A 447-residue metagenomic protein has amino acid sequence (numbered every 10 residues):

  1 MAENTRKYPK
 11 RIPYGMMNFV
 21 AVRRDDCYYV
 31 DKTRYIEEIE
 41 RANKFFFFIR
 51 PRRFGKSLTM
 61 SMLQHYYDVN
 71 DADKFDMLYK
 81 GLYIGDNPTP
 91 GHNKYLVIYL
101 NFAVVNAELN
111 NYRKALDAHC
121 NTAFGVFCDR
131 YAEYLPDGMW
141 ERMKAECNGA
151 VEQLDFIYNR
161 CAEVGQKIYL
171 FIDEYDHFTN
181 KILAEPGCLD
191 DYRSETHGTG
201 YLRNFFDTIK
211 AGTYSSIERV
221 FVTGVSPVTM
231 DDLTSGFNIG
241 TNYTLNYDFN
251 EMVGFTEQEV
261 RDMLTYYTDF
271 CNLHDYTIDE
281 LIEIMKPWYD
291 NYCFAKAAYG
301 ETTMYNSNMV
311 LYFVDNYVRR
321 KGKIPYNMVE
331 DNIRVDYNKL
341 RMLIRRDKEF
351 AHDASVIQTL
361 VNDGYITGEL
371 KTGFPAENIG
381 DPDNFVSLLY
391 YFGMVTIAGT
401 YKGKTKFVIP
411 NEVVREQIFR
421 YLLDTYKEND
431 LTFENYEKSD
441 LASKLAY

Functional and structural regions predicted by a protein language model:
R6-E37, N43: N-terminal pre-Walker A segment at the start of P-loop NTPase domains
Y14-M17, Y99-A150, F178-R193: Conserved P-loop NTPase mechanochemical-coupling segment
D31, D68-D129: P-loop NTPase motor core
K56: Conserved lysine of the Walker
F156-E163, D191-E218: Substrate-engagement module of ASCE P-loop NTPases
Y169-D173, G200-N204, E218-V225: Structural recognition of the conserved hydrophobic beta-strand(s) that form the central parallel beta-sheet of P-loop
T229-G236, Y243-D315, L360: Amphipathic alpha-helical segments of the small helical/lid subdomains adjacent to P-loop NTPase cores
G240, M304-Y447: Extended alpha-helical interface modules used as scaffolds for assembling large macromolecular complexes
